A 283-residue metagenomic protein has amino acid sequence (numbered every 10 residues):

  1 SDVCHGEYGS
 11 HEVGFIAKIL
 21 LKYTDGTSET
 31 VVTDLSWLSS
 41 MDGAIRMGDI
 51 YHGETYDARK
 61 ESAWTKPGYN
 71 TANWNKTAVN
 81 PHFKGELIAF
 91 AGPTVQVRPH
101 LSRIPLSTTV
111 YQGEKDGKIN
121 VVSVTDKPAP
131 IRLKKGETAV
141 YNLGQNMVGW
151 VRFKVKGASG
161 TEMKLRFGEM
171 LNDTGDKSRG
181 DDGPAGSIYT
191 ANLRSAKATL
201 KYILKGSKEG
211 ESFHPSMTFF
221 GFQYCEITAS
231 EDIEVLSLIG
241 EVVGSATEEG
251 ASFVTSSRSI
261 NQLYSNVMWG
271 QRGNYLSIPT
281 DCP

Functional and structural regions predicted by a protein language model:
S1-C282: Extracellular/oxidizing-compartment recognition motifs
